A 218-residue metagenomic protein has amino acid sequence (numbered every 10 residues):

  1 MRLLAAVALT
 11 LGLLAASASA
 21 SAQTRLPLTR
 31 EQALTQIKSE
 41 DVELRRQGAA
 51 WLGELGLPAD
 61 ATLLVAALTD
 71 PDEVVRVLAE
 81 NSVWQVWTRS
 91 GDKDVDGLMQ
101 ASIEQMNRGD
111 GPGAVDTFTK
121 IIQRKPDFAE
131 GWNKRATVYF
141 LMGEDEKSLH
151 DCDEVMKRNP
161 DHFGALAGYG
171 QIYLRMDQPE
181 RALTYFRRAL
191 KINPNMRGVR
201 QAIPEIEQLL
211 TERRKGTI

Functional and structural regions predicted by a protein language model:
Q23-Q36, L57-A67, D92-M99: Amphipathic alpha-helical scaffolding segments comprising HEAT/armadillo-like alpha-solenoid repeats
V42, V95, A129-E130, F163-G164 (+1 more regions): Helix-start (N-cap) detector for alpha-helical repeat units in TPR-like alpha-solenoids, especially tetratricopeptide
E54, Q85-R89, N107, L141 (+2 more regions): Register position in tetratricopeptide repeats
A101-E104, L183-I218: Terminal, low-structured helical/coil segments at or just beyond the last alpha-helical repeat
